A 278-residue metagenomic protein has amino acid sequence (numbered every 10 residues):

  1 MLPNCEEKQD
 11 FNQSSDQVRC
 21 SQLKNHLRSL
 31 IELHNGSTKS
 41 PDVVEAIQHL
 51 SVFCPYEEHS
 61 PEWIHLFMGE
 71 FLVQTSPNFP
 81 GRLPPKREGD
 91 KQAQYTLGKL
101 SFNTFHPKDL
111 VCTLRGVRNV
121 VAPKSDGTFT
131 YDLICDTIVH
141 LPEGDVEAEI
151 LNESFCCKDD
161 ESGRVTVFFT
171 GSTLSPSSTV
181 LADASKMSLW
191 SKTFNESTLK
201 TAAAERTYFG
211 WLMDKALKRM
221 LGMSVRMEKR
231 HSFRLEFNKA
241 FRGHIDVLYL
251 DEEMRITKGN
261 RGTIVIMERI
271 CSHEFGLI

Functional and structural regions predicted by a protein language model:
M1-P3: N-terminal mitochondrial targeting presequence
E6-I278: Soluble ligand-binding/transfer domains with enclosed cavities or grooves
